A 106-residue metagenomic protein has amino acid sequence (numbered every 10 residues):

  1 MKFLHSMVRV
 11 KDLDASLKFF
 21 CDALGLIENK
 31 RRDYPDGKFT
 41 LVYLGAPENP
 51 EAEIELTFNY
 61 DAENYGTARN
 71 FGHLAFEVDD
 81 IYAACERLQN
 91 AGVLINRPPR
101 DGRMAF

Functional and structural regions predicted by a protein language model:
K2, N29-D33, Y43, F76-F106: Vicinal oxygen chelate
S6, L74: Hydrophobic adenine-recognition pocket in adenosine-nucleotide-binding enzymes
M7-E51: Core segments of cupin and vicinal oxygen chelate
P35-D36, N64-G66: Short glycine/serine/proline-enriched coil/turn segments at secondary-structure junctions
P47-E51, D61-E63, I81: Short, charged/polar surface micro-motifs in flexible loops or helix N-caps
I54-T57: Conserved beta-strand in the GNAT
G66-A68, N96-R97: A short, polar/proline- and glycine-enriched secondary-structure boundary/capping micro-motif
F71: Flexible, small-/acidic-enriched active-site or ligand-binding loops
